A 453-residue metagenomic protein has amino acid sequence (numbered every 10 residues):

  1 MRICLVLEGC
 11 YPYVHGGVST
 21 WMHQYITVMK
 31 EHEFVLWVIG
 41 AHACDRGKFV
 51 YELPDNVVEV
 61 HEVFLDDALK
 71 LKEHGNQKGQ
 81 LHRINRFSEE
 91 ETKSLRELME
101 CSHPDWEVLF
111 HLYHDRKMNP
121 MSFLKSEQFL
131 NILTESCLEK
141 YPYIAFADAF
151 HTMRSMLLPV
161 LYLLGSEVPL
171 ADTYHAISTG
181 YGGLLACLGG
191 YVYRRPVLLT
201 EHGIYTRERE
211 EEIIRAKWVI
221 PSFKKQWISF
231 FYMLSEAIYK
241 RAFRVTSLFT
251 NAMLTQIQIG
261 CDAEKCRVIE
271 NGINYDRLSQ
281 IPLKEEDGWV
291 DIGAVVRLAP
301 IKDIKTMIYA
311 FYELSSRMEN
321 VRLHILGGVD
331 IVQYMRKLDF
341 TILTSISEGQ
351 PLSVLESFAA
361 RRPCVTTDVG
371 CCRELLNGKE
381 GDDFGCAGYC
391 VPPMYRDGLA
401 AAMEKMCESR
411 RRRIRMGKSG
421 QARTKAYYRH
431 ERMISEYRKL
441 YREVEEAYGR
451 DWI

Functional and structural regions predicted by a protein language model:
F34, I304, I308-V329, Q333: A conserved nucleotide-sugar
V160-L170, V192, I204-Y205, S222-V245: Membrane-proximal helix-turn-helix segments that form the acceptor-binding/catalytic region of lipid-linked
G190, G398, K405, R412-Y427 (+2 more regions): A short, well-ordered alpha-helix in the C-terminal region of glycosyltransferases
N251, G272: Carbohydrate-associated surface elements
R277-L278, P282-K302, M307-F311: Conserved donor-binding/catalytic core segment of Leloir-type glycosyltransferases
I346: Aromatic "clamp/platform" in nucleotide-sugar-dependent glycosyltransferases that forms part of the donor/acceptor
P363-T366, G370-N377: Short hydrophobic beta-strand element within catalytic cores of glycosyltransferases and related nucleotide-activated
R373-E404, R411-R412: Change "using UDP/GDP/dTDP sugars" to "using nucleotide sugars
